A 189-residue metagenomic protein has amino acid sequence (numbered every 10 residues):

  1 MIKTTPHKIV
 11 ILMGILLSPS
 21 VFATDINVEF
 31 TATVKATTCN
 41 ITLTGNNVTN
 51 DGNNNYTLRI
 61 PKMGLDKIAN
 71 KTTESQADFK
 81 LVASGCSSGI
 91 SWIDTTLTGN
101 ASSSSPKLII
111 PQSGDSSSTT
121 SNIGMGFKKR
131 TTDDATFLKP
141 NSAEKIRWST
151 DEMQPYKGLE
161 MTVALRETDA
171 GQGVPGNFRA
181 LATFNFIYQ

Functional and structural regions predicted by a protein language model:
I2-T5, F22-Q189: Mature extracellular/passenger domains of Gram-negative fimbrial/pilin and adhesin proteins
T5-G14: Sec-dependent signal peptide hydrophobic core
M13-L16, G99-A101: Charged low-complexity stretches with an acidic bias
S18-S20: N-terminal signal peptide c-region/cleavage motif recognized by signal peptidases
